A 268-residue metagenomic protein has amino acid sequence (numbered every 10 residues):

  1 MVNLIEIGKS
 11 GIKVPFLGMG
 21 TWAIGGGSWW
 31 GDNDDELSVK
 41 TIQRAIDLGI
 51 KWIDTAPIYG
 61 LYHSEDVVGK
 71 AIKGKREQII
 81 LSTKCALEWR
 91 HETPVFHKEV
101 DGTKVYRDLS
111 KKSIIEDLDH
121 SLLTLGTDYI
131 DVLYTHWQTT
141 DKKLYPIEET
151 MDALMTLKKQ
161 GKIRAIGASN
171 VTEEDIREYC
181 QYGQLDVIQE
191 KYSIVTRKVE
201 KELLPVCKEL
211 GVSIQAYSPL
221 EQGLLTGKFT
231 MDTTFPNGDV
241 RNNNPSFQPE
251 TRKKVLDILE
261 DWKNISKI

Functional and structural regions predicted by a protein language model:
M1-T83: N-terminal binding-site loop/beta-alpha segment at the start of enzyme catalytic domains that lines or forms
L4, Q138-I268: Beta/alpha (TIM)-barrel catalytic core signal, keyed to glycine-rich beta->alpha loops juxtaposed to Asp/Glu that bind
I7, M19, S38, A45 (+10 more regions): Conserved, mostly hydrophobic/aromatic
A23-E36, E99-I115, Q138-Y145: Active-site mouth loops of central-metabolism enzymes
A23-G26, Y59, L87-H91, H136-T139 (+2 more regions): Feature marks short, surface-exposed loop/turn motifs that line or immediately flank catalytic pockets and channel
D32-A45, L109-T124, T172-E178: Short, acidic/polar
R44, L48, T124-L125, G161 (+1 more regions): Structural motif
L122-D141: Active-site groove signature of glycoside hydrolases
